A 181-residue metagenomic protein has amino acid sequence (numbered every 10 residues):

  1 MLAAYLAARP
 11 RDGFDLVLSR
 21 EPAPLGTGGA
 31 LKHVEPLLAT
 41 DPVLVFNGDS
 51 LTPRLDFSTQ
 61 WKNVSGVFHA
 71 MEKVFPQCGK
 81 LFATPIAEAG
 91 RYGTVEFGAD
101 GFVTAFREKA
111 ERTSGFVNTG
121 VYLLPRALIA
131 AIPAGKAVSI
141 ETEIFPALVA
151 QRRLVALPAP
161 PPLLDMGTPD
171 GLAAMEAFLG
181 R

Functional and structural regions predicted by a protein language model:
M1, L25-G26, L123, D170: Short alpha-helical
L2-G98, A131: Conserved beta-loop-beta/alpha segment of the NTase-like Rossmann-fold superfamily that binds/positions NTPs
P42-L44, L51-K73, I86-A89, F102-R181: Catalytic-core segments of class I nucleotidyltransferases/pyrophosphorylases that form NMP-activated intermediates
